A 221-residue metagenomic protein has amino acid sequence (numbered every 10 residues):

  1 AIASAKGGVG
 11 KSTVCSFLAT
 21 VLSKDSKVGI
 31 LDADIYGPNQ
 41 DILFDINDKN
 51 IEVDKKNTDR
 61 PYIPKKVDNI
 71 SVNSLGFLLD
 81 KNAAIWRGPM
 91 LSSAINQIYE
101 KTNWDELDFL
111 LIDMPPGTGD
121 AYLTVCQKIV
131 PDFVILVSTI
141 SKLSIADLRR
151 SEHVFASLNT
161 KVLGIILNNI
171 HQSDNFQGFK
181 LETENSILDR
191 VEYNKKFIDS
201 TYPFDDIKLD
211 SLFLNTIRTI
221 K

Functional and structural regions predicted by a protein language model:
A1-I35: Walker A/P-loop phosphate-binding motif and the immediately C-terminal alpha-helix
G7, Q40, N73, I95 (+4 more regions): Residue-level signature of catalytic and energy-coupling elements of molecular machines, predominantly ATP/GTP-dependent
D25-K81, S92: Phosphate-binding loop that captures ATP/GTP phosphates
I35-G37, L78-N82, P116-G117, I140-S144 (+2 more regions): Conserved nucleotide-binding/hydrolysis micro-motifs of P-loop NTPases
V53, L75-T124, I129: Switch II (G3) loop of P-loop NTPases
S74-L75, I135-T139, I165-N168: Conserved beta-strand segments of the P-loop GTPase G domain that flank and frequently precede/overlap
I112-F155: Conserved P-loop NTPase nucleotide-binding/switch module
E152-K221: C-terminal lobe/tail of nucleotide-utilizing enzymes
